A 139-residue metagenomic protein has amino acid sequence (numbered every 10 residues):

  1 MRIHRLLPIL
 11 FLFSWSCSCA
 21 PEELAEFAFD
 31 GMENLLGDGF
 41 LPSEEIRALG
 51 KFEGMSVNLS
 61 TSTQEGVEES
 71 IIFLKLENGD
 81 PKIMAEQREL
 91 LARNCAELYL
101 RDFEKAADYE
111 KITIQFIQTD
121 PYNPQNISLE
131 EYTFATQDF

Functional and structural regions predicted by a protein language model:
M1-S18: Sec-dependent bacterial lipoprotein signal peptides
S18-L24: Membrane-interface motif at the C-terminal end of an N-terminal transmembrane signal
E22, P81-E86: Alpha-solenoid helical-repeat scaffolds
A25-G79, E104-F139: Polar/charged, Gly/Pro-rich intrinsically disordered segments
M84-A107: Short, non-transmembrane amphipathic alpha-helical segments
